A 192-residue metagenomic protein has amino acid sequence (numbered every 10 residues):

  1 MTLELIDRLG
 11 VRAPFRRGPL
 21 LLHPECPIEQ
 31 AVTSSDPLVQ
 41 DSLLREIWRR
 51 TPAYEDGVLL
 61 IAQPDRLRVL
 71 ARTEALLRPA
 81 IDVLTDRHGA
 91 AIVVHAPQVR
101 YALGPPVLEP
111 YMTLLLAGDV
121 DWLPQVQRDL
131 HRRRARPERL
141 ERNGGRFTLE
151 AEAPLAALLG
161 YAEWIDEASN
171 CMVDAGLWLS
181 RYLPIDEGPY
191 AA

Functional and structural regions predicted by a protein language model:
M1-A192: Accessory interaction regions appended to the cores of large information-processing enzymes
